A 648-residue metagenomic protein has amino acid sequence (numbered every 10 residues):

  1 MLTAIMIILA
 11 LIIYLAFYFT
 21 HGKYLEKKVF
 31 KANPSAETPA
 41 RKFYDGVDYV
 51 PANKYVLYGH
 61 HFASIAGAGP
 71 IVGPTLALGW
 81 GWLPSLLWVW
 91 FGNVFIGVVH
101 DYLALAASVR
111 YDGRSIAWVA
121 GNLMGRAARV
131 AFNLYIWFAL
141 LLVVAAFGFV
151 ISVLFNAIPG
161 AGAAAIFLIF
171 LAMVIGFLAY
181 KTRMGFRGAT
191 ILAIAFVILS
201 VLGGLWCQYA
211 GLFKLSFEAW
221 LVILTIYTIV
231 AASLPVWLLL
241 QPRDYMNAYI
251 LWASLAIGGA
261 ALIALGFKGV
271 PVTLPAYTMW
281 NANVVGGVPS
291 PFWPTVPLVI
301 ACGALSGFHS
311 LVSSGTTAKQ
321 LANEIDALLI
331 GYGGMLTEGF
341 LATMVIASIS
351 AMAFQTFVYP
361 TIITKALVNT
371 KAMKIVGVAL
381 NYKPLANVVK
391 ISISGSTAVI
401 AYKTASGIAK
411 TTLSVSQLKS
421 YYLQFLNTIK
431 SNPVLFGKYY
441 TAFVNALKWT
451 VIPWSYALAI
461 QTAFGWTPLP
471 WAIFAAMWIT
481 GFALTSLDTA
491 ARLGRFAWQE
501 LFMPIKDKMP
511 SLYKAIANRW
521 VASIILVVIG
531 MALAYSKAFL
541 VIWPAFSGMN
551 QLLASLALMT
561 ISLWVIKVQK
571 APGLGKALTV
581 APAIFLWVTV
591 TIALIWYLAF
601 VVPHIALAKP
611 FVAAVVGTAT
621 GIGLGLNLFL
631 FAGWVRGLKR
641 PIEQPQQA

Functional and structural regions predicted by a protein language model:
M1-F17, F196-W237, Q241, M246-N247 (+5 more regions): A generic transmembrane alpha-helix motif of multi-pass inner-membrane proteins
L2, G69-I71, L83, L142-P159 (+12 more regions): Transmembrane helix-loop junctions in multi-pass membrane proteins
L2-F19, A77-S108, A117, G162-L168 (+5 more regions): Extracellular loop-to-transmembrane helix junctions
A16-I71, P291-T295: Membrane-interface "cap" regions at the ends of multi-pass membrane proteins
K23-D48, P74-L76, L86, W90 (+6 more regions): Flexible loop linkers connecting adjacent transmembrane helices in multi-pass alpha-helical membrane transporters
A52-Y111, N122-R126, V143-A157, L329-T356 (+5 more regions): Membrane-interface helix-loop-helix modules in multi-pass membrane proteins
R126-L141, G333-F340, A446-K448, T467-A475 (+3 more regions): Loop-to-transmembrane helix boundary motifs in multi-pass membrane proteins
I263-N281, L336-S455: Extracellular/periplasmic helix-exit of transmembrane alpha-helices
